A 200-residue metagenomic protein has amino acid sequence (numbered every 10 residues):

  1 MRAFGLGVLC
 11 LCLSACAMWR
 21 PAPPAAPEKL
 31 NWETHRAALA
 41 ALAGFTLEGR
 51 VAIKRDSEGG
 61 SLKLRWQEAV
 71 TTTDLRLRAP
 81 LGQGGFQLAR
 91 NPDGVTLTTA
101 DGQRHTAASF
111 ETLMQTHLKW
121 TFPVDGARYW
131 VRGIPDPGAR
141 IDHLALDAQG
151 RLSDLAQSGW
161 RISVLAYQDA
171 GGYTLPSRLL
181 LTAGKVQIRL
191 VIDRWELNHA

Functional and structural regions predicted by a protein language model:
M1-V8: Bacterial N-terminal signal peptides that target proteins for export
C12-A15: C-terminal motif of bacterial Sec signal peptides marking the signal peptidase cleavage site
A17-R20: Bacterial signal peptide processing site
H35-D56: A short, Trp-centered hydrophobic/proline-enriched beta-strand micro-motif
T46-E48, G59, Q67, T72 (+2 more regions): Beta-strand-dominated lipid-handling architectures at cellular/organellar boundaries
T72-T121: An acidic-aromatic
E111-G133, R140: Long, charged/polar, surface-exposed segments that mediate recognition or autoinhibition
G133-A200: Gly/Pro-enriched, hydrophobic low-complexity segments that function as extracytoplasmic propeptides/linkers
